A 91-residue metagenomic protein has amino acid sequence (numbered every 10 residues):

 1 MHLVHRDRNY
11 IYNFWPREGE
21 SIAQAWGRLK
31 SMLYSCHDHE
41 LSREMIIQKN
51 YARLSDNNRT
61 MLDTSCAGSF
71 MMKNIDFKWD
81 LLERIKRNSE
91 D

Functional and structural regions predicted by a protein language model:
M1-D91: Acidic, serine/threonine/proline- and glycine-enriched intrinsically disordered segments
